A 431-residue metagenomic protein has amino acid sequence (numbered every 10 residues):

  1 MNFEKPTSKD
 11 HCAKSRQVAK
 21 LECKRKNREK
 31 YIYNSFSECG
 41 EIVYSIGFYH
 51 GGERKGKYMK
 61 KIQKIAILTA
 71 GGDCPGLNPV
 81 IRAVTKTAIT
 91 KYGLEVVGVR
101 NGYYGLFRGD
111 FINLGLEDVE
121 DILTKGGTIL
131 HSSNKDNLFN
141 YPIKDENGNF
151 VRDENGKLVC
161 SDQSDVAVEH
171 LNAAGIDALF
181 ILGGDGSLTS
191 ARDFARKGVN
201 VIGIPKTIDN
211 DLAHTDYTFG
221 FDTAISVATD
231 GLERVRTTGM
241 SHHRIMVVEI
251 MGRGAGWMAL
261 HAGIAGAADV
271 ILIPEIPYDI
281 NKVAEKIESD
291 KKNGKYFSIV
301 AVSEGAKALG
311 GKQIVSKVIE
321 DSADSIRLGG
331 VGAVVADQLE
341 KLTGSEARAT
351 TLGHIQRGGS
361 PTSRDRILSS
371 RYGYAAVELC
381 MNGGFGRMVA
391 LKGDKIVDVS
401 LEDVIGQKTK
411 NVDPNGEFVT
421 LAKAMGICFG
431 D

Functional and structural regions predicted by a protein language model:
N2, D10-H11, N27, Y31-N34 (+3 more regions): Intrinsic-disorder-associated, low-complexity terminal segments enriched in Asp/Asn/His/Tyr and depleted of Lys/Arg
Y58-T69, V80-G175, L182, G186 (+7 more regions): A cross-family phosphate/adenosyl-ligand binding-site feature
P79-V84, D185-V199, A259: Short Gly/Thr/Asp-enriched flexible loops that form oxyanion-binding sites at enzyme active sites
V97, F194-T218, L272-D279: Short, acidic/small-residue loops that bind anionic groups at enzyme active sites
L158-C160, H170, A174, I181-G183 (+2 more regions): Accessory alpha-helical/coil subdomains and C-terminal extensions that flank or cap enzyme catalytic cores
